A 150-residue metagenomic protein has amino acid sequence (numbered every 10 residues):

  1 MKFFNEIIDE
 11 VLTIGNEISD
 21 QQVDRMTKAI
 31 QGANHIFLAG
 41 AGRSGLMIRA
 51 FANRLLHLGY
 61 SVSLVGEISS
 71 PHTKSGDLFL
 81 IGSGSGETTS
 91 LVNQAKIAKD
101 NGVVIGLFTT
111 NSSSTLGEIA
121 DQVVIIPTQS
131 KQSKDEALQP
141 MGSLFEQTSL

Functional and structural regions predicted by a protein language model:
M1-N16: Generic N-terminal amphipathic, Lys/Arg-enriched alpha-helix
F3, Q22-R25, R43, L55: Short, contiguous, pocket-lining structural segments that sit at or immediately flank catalytic/ligand-binding sites
T13-D20, Y60, T128-Q129: Generic secondary-structure signature for well-ordered alpha-helical cores
N16-G32: A short, well-structured juxtamembrane/interface segment
F37-A41, L46-S149: Glycine-rich phosphate-binding loops that contact phosphosugars or nucleotide phosphates
